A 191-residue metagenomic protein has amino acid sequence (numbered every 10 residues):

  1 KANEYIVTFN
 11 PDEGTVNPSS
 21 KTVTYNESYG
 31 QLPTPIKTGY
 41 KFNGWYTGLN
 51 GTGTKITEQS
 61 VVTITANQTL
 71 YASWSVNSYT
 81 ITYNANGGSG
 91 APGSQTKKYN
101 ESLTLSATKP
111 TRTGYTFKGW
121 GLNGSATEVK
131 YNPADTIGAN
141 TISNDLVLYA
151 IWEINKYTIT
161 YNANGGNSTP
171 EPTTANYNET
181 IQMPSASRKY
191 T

Functional and structural regions predicted by a protein language model:
K1-T191: Secondary-structure capping and domain/repeat boundary segments
